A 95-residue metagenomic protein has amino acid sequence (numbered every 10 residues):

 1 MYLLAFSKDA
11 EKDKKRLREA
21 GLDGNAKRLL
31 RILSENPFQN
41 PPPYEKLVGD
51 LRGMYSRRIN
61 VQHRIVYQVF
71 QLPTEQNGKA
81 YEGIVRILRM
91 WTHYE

Functional and structural regions predicted by a protein language model:
L3-A5, D9-R16, D23, R57-R64 (+1 more regions): Enriched for short, Lys/Arg-rich terminal
D13, R28-L29: A ubiquitous structural signal for well-ordered alpha-helices
R16-E19, E35: Secondary-structure boundary motif
L22-A26, N40: A structural signal for well-ordered alpha-helical scaffolds and beta->alpha junctions
R31-R58: A short, surface-exposed loop/turn module that caps and links secondary-structure elements
